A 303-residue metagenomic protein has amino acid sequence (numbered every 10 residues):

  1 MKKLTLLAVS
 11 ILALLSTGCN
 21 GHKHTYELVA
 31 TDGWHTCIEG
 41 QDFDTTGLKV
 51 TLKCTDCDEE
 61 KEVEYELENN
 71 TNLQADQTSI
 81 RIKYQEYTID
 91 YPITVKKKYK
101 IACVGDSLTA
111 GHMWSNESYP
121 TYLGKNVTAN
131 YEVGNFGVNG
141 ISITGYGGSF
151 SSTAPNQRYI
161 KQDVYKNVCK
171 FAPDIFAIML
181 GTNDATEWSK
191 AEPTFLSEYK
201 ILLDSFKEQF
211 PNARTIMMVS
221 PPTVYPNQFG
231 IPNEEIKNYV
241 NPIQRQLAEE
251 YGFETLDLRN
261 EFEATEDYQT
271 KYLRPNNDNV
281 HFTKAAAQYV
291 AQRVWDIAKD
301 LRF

Functional and structural regions predicted by a protein language model:
L15-G18: C-terminal motif of bacterial Sec signal peptides marking the signal peptidase cleavage site
K23-E59: Solvent-exposed, low-complexity, repeat-rich "mucin-like" stalks and linkers
W34, C57-I93: Serine/threonine-rich, repeat-prone extracellular segments and beta-strand-based repeat modules of secreted/surface
K96-S149, Y268: Serine-esterase "nucleophile elbow" of acetyl-processing enzymes
W114, N156-L196: Oxyanion-hole/transition-state-stabilizing segment in secreted/luminal serine hydrolases and related acyltransferases
N135-Y159, T186-K190, N279: Acidic/histidine-rich helix-loop elements that form or flank divalent-metal/phosphate-binding sites at the catalytic
F150-S151, S220-F303: Catalytic His-Asp segment of secreted/periplasmic serine-dependent ester chemistry enzymes
M179-N183, L203-N238: Active-site segments of SGNH/GDSL-like serine hydrolases that catalyze O-acetyl group transfer/hydrolysis on lipids
